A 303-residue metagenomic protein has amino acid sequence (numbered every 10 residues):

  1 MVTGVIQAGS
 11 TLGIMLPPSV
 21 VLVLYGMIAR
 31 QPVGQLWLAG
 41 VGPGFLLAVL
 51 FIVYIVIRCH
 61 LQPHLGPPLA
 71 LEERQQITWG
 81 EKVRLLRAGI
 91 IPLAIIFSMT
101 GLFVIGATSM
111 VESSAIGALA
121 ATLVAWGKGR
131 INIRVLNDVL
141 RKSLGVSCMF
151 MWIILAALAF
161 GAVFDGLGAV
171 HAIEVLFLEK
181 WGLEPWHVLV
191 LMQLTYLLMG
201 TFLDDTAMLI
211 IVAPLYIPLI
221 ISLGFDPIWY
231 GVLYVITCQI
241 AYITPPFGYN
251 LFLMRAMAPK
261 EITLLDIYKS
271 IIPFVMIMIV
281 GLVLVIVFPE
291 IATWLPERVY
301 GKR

Functional and structural regions predicted by a protein language model:
M1-R303: Alpha-helical transmembrane segments of multi-pass membrane transport proteins
